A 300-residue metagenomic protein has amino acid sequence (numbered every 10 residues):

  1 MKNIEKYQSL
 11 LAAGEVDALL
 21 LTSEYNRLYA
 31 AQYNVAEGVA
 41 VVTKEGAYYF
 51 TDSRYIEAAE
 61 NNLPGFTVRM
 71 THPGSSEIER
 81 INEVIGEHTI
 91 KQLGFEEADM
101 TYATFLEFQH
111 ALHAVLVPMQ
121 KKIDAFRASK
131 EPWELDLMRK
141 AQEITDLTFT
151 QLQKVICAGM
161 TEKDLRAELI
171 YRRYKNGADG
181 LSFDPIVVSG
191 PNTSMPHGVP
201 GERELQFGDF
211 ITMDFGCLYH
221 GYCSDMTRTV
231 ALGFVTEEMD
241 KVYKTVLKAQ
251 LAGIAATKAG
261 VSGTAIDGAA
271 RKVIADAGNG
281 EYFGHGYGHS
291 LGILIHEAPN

Functional and structural regions predicted by a protein language model:
M1-N300: Active-site neighborhoods and metal-handling regions in enzymes and metal-associated proteins
